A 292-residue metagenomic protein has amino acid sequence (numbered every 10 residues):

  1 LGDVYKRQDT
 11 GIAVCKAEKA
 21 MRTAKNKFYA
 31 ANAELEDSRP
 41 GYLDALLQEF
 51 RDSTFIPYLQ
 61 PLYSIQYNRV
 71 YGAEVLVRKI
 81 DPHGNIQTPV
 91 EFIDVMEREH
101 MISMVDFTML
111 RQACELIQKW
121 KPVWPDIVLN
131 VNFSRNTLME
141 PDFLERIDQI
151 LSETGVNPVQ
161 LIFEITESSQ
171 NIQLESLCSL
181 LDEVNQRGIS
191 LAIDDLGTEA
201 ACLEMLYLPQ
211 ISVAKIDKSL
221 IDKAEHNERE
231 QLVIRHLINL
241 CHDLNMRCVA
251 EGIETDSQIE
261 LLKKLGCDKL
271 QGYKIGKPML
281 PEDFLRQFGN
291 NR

Functional and structural regions predicted by a protein language model:
L1-Y5: Short, small-residue-biased leader/transition segments that mark boundaries at the very start of proteins
R7-Y58, Q66, V95-I102, R135-L144 (+1 more regions): C-di-GMP signaling machinery
T10, R39-Y42, D106, F143 (+4 more regions): The cytosolic transmitter module of two-component sensor histidine kinases
A13-A17, V95-M96, M109-I117, I147 (+3 more regions): Structural preference for long, well-ordered alpha-helical segments in enzyme cores
R22, Q66, K79-H83, S134-P141 (+2 more regions): EAL-family c-di-GMP phosphodiesterase catalytic domain
I56-D94, A113, S212-A214: A short, well-structured catalytic beta-strand-centered motif of the EAL phosphodiesterase domain for c-di-GMP
Y67-A73, M101-L177, G252: Catalytic core of bacterial c-di-GMP phosphodiesterases, primarily the EAL and HD-GYP domains, capturing alpha-helical
Q118-K121, L151-S152, C178-Q186, R235-H242 (+1 more regions): Surface-exposed amphipathic alpha-helices with a cationic face
